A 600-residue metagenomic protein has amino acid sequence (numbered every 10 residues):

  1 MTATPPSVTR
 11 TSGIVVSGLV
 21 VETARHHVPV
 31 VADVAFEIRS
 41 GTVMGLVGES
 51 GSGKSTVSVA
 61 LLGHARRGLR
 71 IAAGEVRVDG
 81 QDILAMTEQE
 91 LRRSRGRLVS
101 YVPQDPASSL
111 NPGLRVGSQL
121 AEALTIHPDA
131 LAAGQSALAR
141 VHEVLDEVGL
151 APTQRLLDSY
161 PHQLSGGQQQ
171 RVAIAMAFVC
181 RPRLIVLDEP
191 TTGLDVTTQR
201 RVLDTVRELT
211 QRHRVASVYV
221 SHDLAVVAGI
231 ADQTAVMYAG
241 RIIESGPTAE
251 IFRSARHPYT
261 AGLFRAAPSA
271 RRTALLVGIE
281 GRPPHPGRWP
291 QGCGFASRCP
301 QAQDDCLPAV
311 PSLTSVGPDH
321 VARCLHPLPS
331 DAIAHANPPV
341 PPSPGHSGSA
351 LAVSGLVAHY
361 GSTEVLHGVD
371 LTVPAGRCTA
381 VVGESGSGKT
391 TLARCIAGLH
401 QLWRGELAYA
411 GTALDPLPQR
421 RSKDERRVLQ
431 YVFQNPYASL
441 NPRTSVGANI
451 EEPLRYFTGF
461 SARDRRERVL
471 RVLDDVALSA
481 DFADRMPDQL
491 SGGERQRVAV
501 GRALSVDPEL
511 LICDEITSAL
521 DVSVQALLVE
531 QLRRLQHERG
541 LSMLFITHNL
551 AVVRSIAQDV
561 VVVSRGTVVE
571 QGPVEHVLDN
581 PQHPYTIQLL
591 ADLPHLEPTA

Functional and structural regions predicted by a protein language model:
E49, L194-A274, L520, V524-P598: P-loop NTP-binding/switch modules centered on Walker-like glycine-rich loops
L62, R66, A397: Helix-to-loop junction immediately C-terminal to a conserved catalytic motif
R70-D82, G405-A413: Conserved ABC transporter NBD signature motif
D82, S136-R155, D464-D481, A591: Conserved ABC ATPase "signature" region
Q154, P247-A350, V574-A600: Charged, flexible cofactor/metal-binding loops and thiol motifs
V179-R183, S505-E509: A short, proline-enriched helix->beta-strand linker immediately N-terminal to the Walker B motif in ABC-type P-loop
